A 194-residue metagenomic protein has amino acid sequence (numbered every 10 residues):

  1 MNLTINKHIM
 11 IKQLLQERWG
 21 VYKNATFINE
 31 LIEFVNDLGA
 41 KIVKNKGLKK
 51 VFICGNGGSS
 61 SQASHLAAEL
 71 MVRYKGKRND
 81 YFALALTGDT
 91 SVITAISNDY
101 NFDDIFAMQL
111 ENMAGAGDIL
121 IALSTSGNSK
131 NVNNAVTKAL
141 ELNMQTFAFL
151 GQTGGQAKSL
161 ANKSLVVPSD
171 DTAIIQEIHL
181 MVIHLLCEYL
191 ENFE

Functional and structural regions predicted by a protein language model:
M1-I28: Generic N-terminal amphipathic, Lys/Arg-enriched alpha-helix
D37-A114: Glycine-rich, small/polar surface segments that engage phosphate groups of diverse ligands
S59-S64, N128-A135, A157: Short glycine/serine/threonine-rich phosphate/pyrophosphate-binding segments that cradle anionic phosphate groups
M71, V136-L140: Surface-exposed amphipathic alpha-helices with a cationic face
N112, L120, A173-E194: A charged, well-structured terminal subsegment
L120, T146, S164-L165: Short, well-ordered beta-strand core segments
S124, L150, L165-A173: Short beta->alpha connector loops at strand-helix junctions that form conserved, small/polar/Pro-enriched
F149-A161: Short, glycine/polar-rich helix-capping loops at beta-to-alpha or helix-loop-helix junctions that flank or form
